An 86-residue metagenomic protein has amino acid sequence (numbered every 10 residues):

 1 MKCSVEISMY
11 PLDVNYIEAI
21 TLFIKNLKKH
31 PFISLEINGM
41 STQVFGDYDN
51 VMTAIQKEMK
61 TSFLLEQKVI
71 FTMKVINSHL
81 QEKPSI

Functional and structural regions predicted by a protein language model:
M1-I86: Charge-rich, low-complexity N-terminal segments
